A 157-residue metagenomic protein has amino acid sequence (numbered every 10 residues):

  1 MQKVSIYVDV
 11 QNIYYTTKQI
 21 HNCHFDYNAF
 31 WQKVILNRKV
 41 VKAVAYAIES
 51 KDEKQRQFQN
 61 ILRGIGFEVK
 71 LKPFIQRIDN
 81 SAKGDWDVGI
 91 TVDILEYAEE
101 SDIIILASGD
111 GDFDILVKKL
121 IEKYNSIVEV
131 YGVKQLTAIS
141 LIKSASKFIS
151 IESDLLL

Functional and structural regions predicted by a protein language model:
M1-W86, I127-V128: Domain-level signal for Mg2+-assisted phosphodiester chemistry and nucleotide/NA-binding surfaces in nucleic-acid
K51-L157: Nuclease catalytic cores that cleave nucleic-acid phosphodiester bonds, predominantly acidic two-metal-ion
